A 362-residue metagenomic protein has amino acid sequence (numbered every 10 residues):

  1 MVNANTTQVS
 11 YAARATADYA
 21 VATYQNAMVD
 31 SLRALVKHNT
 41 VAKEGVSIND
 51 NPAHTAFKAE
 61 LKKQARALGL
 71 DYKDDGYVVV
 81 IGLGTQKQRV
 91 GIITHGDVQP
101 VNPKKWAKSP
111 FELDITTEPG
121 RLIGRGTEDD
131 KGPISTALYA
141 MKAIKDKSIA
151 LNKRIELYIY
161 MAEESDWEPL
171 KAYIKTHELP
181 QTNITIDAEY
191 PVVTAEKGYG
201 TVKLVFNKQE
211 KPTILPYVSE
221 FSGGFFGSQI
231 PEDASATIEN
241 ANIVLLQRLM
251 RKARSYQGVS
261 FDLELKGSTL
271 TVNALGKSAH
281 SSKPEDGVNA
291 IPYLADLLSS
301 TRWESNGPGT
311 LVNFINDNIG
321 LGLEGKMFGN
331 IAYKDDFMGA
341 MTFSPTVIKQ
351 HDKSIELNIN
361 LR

Functional and structural regions predicted by a protein language model:
M1-R14, D18, A22-T23, D30 (+1 more regions): Metal-dependent amide/peptide-bond hydrolase catalytic core, centered on the "pita-bread" metallohydrolase fold
V2-T94, Q99-N102, E356-I359: N-terminal helical capping/dimerization or prosegment-like subdomains of hydrolases acting on amide or phosphate bonds
R33-V41, R66-A67, K142-D146, S299-N306: Sec-exported extracytoplasmic/periplasmic mature domains
K62, S135-K142, K171, V205 (+2 more regions): Predominant activation on well-ordered alpha-helical scaffold segments within soluble catalytic domains
R89-I159, E163-S165: Active-site metal-coordination/substrate-binding segment of hydrolases, especially metallo-dependent peptidases
P119-E128, P191, G224, S278-P284: A short glycine/serine-rich beta->alpha loop
D130-Q209, Q247, G320-T342: Acidic/histidine-rich catalytic neighborhood of metal-dependent amide-processing enzymes
